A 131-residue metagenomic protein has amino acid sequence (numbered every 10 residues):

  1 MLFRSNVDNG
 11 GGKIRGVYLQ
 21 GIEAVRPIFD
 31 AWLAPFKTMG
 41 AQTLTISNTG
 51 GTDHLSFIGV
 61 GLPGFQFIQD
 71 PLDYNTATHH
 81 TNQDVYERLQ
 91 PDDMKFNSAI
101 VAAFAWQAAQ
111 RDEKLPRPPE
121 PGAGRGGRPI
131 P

Functional and structural regions predicted by a protein language model:
M1-A77: Metal-dependent peptidase/peptidase-like ectodomains
Y74-P131: His/Asp/Glu-rich mid-to-C-terminal helical/loop segments that flank catalytic regions of hydrolases
